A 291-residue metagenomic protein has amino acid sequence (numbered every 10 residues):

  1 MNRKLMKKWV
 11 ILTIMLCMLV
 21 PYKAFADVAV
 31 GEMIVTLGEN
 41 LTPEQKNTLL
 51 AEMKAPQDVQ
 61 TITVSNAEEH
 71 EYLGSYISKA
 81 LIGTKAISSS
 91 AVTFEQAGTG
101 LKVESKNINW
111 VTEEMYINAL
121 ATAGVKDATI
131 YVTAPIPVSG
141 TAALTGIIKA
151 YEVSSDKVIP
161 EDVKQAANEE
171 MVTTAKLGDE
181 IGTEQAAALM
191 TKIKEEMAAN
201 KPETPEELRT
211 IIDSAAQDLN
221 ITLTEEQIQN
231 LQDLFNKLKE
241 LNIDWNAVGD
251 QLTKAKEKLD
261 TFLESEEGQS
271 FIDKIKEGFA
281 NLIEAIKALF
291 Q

Functional and structural regions predicted by a protein language model:
N2-A26, I286: Sec-dependent N-terminal signal peptides of Gram-positive bacterial secreted proteins and lipoproteins
M18-V28, E104, K149-E152, E206 (+1 more regions): Terminal amphipathic/targeting segments at protein termini used for secretion and membrane/organellar or lipid-droplet
L19, K23-D27, E44-Q45, I275 (+2 more regions): Intrinsic disorder/low-complexity detector
A26-T129, V153: N-terminal, leucine/charged-rich tether regions that mediate assembly and partner docking in large macromolecular
N47, E114, N118, T145 (+10 more regions): Solvent-exposed, polar/charged alpha-helical surfaces in well-ordered, non-transmembrane soluble domains, broadly
I108-T112, G178-T183, K201, P205 (+2 more regions): Long, contiguous ectodomains of secretory-pathway proteins
A121-I221, E226: Soluble oligomerization/assembly scaffold segments of membrane-associated complexes
I221-Q291: Charged, long alpha-helical assembly modules
